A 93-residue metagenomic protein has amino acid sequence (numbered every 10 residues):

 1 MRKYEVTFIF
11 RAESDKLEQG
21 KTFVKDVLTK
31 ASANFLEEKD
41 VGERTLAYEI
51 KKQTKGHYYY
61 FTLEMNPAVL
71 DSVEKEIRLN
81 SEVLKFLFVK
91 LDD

Functional and structural regions predicted by a protein language model:
M1-D93: Long, contiguous binding/interaction regions
